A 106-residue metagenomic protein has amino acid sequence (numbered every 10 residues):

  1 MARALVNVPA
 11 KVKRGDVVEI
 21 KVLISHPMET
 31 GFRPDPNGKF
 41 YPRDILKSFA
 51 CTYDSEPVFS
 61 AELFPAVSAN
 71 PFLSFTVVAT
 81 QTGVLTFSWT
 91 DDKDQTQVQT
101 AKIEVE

Functional and structural regions predicted by a protein language model:
A4-A10, R14-L63, S68: Contiguous segments within soluble domain cores/interaction surfaces
V17, T80-V84: Extracellular Ig-like/FN3 beta-sandwich strand-entry sites
P71-F75: Short strand-edge motifs at loop-to-beta-strand transitions and within beta-strands of extracellular beta-rich domains
T76-A79, Q95: Short, charge-rich binding segments
G83-D91: Short, aromatic- and glycine-rich surface loops/edge beta-strands on solvent-exposed regions
D91-Q99: Short acidic/polar inter-strand loop motif in beta-rich domains
K102-E106: Short beta-strand edge segments in extracellular beta-sheet folds
